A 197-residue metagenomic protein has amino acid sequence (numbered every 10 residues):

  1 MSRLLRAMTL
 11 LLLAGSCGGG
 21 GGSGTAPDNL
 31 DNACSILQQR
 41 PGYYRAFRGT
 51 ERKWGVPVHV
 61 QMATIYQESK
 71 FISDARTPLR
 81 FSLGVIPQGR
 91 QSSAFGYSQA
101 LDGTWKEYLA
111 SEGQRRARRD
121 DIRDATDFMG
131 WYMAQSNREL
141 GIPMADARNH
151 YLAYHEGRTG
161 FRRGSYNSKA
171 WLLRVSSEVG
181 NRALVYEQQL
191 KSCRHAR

Functional and structural regions predicted by a protein language model:
S2-L10: Sec-dependent signal peptide recognition, specifically the positively charged N-region followed immediately by
L10-L11, P27: Residue-level signal for mature regions of secreted extracellular proteins and peptides
L13-A14, G24: Intrinsically disordered low-complexity regions specifically enriched for long asparagine
S16-G20: N-terminal Sec signal peptide cleavage junction
S23-R197: Catalytic glycan-binding domains that act on GlcNAc-containing polysaccharides
